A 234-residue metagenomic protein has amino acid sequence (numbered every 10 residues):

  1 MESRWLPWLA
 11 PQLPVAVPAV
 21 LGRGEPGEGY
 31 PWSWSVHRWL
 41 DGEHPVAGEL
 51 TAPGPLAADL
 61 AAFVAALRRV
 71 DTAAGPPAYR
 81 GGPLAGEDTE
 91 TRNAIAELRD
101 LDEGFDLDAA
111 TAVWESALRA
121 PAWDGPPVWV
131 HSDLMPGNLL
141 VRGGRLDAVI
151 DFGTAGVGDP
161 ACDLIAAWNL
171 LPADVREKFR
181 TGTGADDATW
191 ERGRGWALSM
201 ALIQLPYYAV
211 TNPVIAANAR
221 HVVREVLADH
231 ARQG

Functional and structural regions predicted by a protein language model:
M1-G86, R99-D100, G104, A231: ATP-binding pocket architecture of kinase catalytic cores
L6, V20, R38, L60-L67 (+6 more regions): Generic structural signal for small/hydrophobic residues in well-ordered secondary structure, especially within
L13-A16, T51-P53, G125, D174 (+1 more regions): Membrane-helix interface segments
G48-E49, A96-V128: ATP-dependent phospho-/nucleotidyl transfer catalytic cores
E87-E97: Acyl/amide activation-and-transfer machinery of modular secondary-metabolite enzymes
A96-L101, F105, E177-A185, I203-G234: ATP/Mg2+ or Mg2+-diphosphate-binding catalytic cores that bind nucleotide phosphates or diphosphates via glycine-rich
P127-V130, M135-G195: Active-site Asp-x-Gly
R194-I203: Hydrophobic alpha-helical segments that form the core of small-molecule binding pockets and/or dimer interfaces
